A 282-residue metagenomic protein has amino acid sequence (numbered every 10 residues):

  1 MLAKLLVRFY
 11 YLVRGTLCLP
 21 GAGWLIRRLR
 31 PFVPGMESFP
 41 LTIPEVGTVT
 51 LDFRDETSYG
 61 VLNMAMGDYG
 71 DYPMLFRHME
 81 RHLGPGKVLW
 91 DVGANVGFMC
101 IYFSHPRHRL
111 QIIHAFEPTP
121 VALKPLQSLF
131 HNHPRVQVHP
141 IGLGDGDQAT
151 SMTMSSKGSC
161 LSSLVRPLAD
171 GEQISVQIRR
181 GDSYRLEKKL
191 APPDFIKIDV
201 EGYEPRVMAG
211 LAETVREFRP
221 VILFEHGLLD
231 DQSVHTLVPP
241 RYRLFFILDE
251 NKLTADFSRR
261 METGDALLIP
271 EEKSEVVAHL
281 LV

Functional and structural regions predicted by a protein language model:
M1-L129, H133-R135, L190, F246-I247 (+2 more regions): S-adenosyl-L-methionine
M64-W90, A149-S151, G158-F218, L228-S233: Short internal loop-to-helix segment that lines adenine-nucleotide cofactor pockets
G93, G142, D199: The conserved acidic donor/metal-binding loop of glycosyltransferases
N95-M99, T119, G144, Y203 (+1 more regions): Conserved glycine-rich SAM-binding loop
L123-K157: Core alpha/beta nucleotide-donor-binding catalytic domains of modification enzymes
P140-I141, I178, F224: Short loop/edge segments at beta-strand edges and connector loops that shape dinucleotide/nucleotide cofactor-binding
G181-R185, P193-E217, V221-L223, L229-L280: Internal alpha/beta domain cores that form substrate/cofactor-binding pockets in large enzymes and binding proteins
